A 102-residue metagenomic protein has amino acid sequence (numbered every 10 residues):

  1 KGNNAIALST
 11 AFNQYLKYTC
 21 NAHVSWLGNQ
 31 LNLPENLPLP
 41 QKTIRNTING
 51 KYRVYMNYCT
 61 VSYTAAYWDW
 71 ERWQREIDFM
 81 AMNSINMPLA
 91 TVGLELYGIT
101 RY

Functional and structural regions predicted by a protein language model:
K1-Y102: Feature activates predominantly on carbohydrate-active enzymes
